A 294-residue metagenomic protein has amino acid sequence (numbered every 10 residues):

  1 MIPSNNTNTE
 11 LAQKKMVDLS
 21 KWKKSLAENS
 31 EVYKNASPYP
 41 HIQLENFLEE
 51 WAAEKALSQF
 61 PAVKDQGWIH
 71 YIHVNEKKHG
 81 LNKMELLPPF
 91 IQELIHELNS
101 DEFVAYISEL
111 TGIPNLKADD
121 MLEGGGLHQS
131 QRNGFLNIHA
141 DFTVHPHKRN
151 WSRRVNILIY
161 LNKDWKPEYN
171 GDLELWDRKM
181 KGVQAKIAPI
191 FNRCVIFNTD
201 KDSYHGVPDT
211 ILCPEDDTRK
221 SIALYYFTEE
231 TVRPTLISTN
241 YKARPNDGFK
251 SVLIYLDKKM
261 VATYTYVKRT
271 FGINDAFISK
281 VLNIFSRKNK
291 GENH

Functional and structural regions predicted by a protein language model:
M1-S30: N- or domain-start disorder-to-order transition segments that initiate the globular core
I2, N133, F142-R153, K163-H294: Catalytic core of Fe(II)/2-oxoglutarate
E10-L11, E31-T111: Non-heme Fe(II)/2-oxoglutarate
K14, K64-Q66, P114-K117, N162-P167: Proline-centered turn/helix-capping motifs that create local helix->coil transitions or kinks
H41, H139, H205: Histidine-centered active-site/metal-ligand motif
Q43, K117-D120, G126, I196-F197 (+2 more regions): A structural signal for short, well-ordered beta-strand segments and their strand-loop junctions that often border
S58-P61, L98-S152: Non-heme Fe(II) oxygenase catalytic core, chiefly the N-lobe of the double-stranded beta-helix
